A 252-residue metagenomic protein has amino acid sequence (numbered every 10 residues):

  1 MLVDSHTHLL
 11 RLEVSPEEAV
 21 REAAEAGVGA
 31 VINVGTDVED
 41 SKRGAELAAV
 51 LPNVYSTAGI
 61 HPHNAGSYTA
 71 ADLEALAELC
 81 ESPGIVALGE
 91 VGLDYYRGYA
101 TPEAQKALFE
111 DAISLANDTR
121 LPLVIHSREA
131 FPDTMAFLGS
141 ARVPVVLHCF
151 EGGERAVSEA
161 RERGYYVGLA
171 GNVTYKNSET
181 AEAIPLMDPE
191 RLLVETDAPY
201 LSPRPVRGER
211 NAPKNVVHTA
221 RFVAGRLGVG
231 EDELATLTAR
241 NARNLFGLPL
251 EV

Functional and structural regions predicted by a protein language model:
M1-V252: Mid-domain alpha/beta scaffold segments of enzyme catalytic cores
